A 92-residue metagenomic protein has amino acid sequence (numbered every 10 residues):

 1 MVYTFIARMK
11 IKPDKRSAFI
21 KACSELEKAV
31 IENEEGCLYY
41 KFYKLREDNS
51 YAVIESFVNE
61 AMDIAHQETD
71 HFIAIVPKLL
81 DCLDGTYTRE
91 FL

Functional and structural regions predicted by a protein language model:
M1-Y3, E34, N49, L83: Residue-level preference for beta-strand/loop junctions
Y3-F5, Y87-T88: Small-molecule pocket liners
T4-K10, Y39-Q67: Short, well-ordered beta-strand segments in beta-rich or mixed alpha/beta enzyme and ligand-binding folds
R8, F91-L92: Short amphipathic
K10-F19: Short, surface-exposed ligand-recognition loops at beta-strand->loop->(often short) alpha-helix junctions that present
D14, D48, D70, A74: Short alpha-helical
A29-L38, S56-E90: An amphipathic, aromatic/His-enriched active-site/gating alpha helix that lines ligand/cofactor pockets
